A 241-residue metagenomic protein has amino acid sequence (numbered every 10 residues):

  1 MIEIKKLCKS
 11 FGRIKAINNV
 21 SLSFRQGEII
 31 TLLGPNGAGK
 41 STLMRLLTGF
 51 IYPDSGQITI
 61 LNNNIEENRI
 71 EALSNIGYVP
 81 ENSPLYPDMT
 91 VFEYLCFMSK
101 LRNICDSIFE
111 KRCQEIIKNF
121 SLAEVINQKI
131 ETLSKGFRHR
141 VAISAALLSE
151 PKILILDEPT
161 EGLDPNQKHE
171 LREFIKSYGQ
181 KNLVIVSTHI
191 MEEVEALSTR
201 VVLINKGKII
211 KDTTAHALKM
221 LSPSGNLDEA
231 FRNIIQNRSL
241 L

Functional and structural regions predicted by a protein language model:
T48: Helix-to-loop junction immediately C-terminal to a conserved catalytic motif
G56-E67, E71-A72: Conserved ABC transporter NBD signature motif
C96, K100, S107-V125: Conserved ABC ATPase "signature" region
L154-E158: Catalytic Walker B motif of ABC-type/P-loop ATPase nucleotide-binding domains
K168-Q180: Helical segment within the ABC ATPase nucleotide-binding domain
D212-T213: ABC ATPase "signature
